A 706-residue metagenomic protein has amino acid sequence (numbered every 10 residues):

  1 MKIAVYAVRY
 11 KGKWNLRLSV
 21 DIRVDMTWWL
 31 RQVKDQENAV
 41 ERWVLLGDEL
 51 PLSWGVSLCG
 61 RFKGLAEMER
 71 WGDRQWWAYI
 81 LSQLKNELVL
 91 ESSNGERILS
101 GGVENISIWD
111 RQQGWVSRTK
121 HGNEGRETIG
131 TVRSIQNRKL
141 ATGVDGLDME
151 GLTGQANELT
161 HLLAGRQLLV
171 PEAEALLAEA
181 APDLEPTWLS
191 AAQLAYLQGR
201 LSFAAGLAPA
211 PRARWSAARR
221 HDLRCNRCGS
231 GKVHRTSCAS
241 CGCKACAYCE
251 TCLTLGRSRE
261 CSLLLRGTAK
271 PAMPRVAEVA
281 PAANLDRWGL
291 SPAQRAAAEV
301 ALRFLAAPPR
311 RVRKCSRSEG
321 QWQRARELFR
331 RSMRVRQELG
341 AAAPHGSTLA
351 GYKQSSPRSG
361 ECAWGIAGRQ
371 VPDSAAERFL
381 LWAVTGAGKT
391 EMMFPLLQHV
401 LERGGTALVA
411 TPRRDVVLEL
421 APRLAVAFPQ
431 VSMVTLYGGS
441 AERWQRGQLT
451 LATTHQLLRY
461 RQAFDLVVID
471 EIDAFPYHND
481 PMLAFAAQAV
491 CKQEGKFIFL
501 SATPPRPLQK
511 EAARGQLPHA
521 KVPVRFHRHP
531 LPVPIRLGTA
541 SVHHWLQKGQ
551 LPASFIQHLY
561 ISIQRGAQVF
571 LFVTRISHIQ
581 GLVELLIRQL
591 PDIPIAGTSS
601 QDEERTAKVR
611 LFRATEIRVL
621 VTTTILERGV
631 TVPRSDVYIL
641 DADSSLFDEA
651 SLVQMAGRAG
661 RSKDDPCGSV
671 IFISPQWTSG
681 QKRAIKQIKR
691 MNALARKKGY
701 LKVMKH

Functional and structural regions predicted by a protein language model:
W215-V276: Interdomain "pre-motor" coupling segment immediately N-terminal to P-loop NTPase/helicase cores
R313-K314, A341, S374-F394: Walker A/P-loop
T385, G405-V417, I561-L585: Conserved strand-helix element at the start of the C-terminal RecA-like helicase core
P412-D415, V434-W444, A452-L458, R575-S577 (+2 more regions): Conserved helicase motor
E471, R613, I617-R618, T624-D665 (+1 more regions): Conserved RecA-like helicase motor core of SF1/SF2 enzymes
A474-L537: Post-DEXD/H (motif II) to motif III coupling segment of the RecA-like Helicase ATP-binding lobe
G495, P505, R658-K682: Conserved segment of the helicase C-terminal RecA-like domain
P518-S577: Conserved interdomain linker/interface between the two RecA-like ATPase lobes of SF2 helicase motors
